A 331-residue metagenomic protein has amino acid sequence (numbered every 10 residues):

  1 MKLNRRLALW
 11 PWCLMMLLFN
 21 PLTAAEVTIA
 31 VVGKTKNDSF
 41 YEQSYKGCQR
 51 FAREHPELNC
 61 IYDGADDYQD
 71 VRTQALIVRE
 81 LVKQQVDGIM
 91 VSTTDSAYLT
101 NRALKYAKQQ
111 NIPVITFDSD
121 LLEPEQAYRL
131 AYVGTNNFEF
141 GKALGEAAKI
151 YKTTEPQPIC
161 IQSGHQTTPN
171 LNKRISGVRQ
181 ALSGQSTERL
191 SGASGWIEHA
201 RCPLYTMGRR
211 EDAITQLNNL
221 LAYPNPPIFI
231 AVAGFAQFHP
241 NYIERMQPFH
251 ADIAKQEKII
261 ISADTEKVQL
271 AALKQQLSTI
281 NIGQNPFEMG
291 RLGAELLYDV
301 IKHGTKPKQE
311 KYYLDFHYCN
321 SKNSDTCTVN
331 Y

Functional and structural regions predicted by a protein language model:
W10-F19: Bacterial N-terminal signal peptides
T28-G47, F51, H55, I61-A75 (+3 more regions): Extracytoplasmic "Venus flytrap"
F40-E54, F140-L144, P169-G195, D212 (+1 more regions): Short, solvent-exposed amphipathic alpha-helices that sit in or adjacent to ligand/effector-binding or catalytic
E54-Q69, S183-R210: Short beta-strand elements in bilobed, periplasmic/extracellular small-molecule ligand-binding domains
Q74, A131-P158, A213-I214, T265-Q269 (+1 more regions): Hydrophobic alpha-helical segments within soluble ligand-binding/sensing domains
G88-K108, V178, L204-L270: Hydrophobic alpha-helical
Y98, A103-E139, I150, Q162-G164 (+1 more regions): Flexible loop/hinge segments that line or gate small-molecule binding clefts
N170, L182, N285-Y331: Hinge/cleft segment of the Venus flytrap/periplasmic-binding protein
